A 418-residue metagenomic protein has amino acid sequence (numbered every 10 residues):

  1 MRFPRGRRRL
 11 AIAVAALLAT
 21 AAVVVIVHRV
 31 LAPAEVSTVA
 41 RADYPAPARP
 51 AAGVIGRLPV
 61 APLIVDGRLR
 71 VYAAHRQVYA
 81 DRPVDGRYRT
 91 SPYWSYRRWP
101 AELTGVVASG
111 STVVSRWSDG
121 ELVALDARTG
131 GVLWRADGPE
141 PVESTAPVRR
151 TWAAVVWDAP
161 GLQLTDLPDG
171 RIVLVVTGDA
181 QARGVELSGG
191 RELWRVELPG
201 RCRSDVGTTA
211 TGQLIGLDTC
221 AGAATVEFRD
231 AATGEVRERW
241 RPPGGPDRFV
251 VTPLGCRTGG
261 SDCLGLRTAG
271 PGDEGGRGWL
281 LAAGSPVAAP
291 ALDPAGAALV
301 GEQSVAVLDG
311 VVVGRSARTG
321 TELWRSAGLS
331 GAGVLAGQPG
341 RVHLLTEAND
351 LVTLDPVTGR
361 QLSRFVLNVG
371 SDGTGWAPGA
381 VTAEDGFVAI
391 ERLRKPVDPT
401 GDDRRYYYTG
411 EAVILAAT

Functional and structural regions predicted by a protein language model:
R2-T418: Secretory-pathway ectodomains
